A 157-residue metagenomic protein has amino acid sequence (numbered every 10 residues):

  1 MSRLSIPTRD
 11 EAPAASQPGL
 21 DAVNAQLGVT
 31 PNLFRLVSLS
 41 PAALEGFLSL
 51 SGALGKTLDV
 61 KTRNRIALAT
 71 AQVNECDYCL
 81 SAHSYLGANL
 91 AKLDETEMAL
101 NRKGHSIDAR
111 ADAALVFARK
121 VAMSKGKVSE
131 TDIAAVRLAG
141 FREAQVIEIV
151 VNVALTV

Functional and structural regions predicted by a protein language model:
M1-V157: Hydrophobic alpha-helical segments
